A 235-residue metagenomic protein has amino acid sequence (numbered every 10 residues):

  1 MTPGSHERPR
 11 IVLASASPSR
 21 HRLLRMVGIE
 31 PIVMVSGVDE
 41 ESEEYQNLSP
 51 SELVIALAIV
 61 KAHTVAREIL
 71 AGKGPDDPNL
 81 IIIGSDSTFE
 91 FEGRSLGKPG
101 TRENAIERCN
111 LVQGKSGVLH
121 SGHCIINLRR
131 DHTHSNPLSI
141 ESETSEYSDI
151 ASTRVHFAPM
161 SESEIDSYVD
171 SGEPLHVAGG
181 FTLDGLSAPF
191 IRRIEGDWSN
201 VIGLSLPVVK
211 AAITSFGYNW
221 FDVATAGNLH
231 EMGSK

Functional and structural regions predicted by a protein language model:
T2-I11, R25-M26, N47-K235: Anionic-ligand binding patches
R8-V35: N-terminal G-site helix/loop of the GST-like fold
P18, V38, R130: Short, glycine/serine-rich, charged loops/turns that create anion-binding and catalytic segments at active sites
V35-E41: Short, acidic/turn-prone active-site loops that include or flank metal/cofactor- and phosphate-binding residues
E43-Y45: Glycine-rich N-terminal loop/short-helix segment of MobA-like nucleotidyltransferase
